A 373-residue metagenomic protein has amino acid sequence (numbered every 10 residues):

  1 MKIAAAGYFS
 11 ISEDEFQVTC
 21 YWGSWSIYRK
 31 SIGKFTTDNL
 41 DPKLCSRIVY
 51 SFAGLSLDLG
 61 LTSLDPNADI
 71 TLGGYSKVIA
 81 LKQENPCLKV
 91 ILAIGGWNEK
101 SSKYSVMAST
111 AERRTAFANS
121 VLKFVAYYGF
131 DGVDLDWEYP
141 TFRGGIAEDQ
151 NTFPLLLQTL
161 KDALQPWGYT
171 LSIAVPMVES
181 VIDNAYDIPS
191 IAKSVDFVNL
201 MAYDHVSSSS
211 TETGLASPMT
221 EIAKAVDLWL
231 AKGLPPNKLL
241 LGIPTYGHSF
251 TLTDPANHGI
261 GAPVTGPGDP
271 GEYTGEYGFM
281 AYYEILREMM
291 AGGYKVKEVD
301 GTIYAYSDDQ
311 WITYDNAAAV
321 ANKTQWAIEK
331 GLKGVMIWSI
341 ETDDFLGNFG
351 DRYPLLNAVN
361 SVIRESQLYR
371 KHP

Functional and structural regions predicted by a protein language model:
Y8-V125, E221, G350-P373: Glycan-recognition patch characteristic of GH18 chitinases/ENGases and related GlcNAc/peptidoglycan-binding proteins
I11, D136-M177, D308-H372: Active-site and adjacent substrate-binding regions of carbohydrate-active enzymes
D14-F16, L44-S46, P86-V90, G129-V133 (+4 more regions): Short, well-ordered coil/turn segments that N-cap beta-strands
K43, S76, A80, T115 (+11 more regions): Solvent-exposed, polar/charged alpha-helical surfaces in well-ordered, non-transmembrane soluble domains, broadly
R47-A53, A93-I94, D136, V195-V206: Non-cysteine beta-strand/loop elements that form the S-adenosyl-L-methionine
I48, L92, L135, L160 (+4 more regions): Conserved, mostly hydrophobic/aromatic
D58-L72, P140-I285: Substrate-binding surface in catalytic domains of secreted glycosidases
I94, I243-E329, R352-P373: Glycan-binding loop/region signatures in secreted carbohydrate-active enzymes
